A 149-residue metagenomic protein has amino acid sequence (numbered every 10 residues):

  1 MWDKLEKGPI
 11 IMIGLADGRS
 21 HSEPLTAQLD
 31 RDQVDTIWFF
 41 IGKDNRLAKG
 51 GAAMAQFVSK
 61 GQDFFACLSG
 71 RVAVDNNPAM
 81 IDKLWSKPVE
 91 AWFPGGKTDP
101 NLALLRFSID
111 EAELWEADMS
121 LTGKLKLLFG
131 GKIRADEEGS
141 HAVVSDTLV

Functional and structural regions predicted by a protein language model:
M1-I10, V143-V149: N-terminal leader/targeting segments and the immediate start of mature chains
D3-S20, A53-F57: A short, Trp-centered hydrophobic/proline-enriched beta-strand micro-motif
S20-T26, W38: A positional/architectural concept
Q33-I37: Short active-site oxyanion
F40-G42: Short His-Asn-centered micro-motif
N45-L47, L121-T122: Short, surface-exposed beta-strand-loop junctions and turns on beta-sheet-rich folds
L47-E111: Short, structured beta-strand-loop surface elements
T98-V149: C-terminal edge-of-domain segments
